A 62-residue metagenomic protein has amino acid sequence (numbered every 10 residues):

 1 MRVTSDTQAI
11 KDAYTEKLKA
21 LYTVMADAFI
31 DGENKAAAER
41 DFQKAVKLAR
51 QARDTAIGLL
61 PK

Functional and structural regions predicted by a protein language model:
M1-K62: Soluble, non-transmembrane alpha-helical interaction regions
